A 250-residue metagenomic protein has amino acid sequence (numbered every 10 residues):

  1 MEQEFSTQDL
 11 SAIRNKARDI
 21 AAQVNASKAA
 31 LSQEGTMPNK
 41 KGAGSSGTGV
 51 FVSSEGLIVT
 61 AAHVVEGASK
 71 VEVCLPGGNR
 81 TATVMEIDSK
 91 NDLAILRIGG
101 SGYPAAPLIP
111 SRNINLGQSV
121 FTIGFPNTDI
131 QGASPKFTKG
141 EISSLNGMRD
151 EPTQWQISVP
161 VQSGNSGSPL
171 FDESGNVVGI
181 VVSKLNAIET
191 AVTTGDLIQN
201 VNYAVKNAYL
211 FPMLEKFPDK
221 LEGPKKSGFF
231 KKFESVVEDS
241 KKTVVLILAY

Functional and structural regions predicted by a protein language model:
M1-N39, P104, P126-N127, V177 (+1 more regions): C-terminal cap/linker of serine protease catalytic domains
E4-F5, S46, S53-G132, D150-Q154 (+1 more regions): Conserved active-site neighborhood of the chymotrypsin/trypsin-like protease fold
N39-K40, Q131-S134: Short consensus segments that form the blades of beta-propeller domains, in both extracellular/periplasmic
G44-S46, G67, Q162-S166: Short, small/polar residue-rich loop motifs at catalytic or cofactor-binding pockets
V50, P160-V181: Catalytic nucleophile loop of clan PA
S53, F137, D172: Short, acidic, Ser/Thr-enriched surface-loop or helix-capping motifs
E86-D88, G99, N146, S174 (+1 more regions): A generic structural motif
S134-N146, T193-D196: Short, compositionally biased
